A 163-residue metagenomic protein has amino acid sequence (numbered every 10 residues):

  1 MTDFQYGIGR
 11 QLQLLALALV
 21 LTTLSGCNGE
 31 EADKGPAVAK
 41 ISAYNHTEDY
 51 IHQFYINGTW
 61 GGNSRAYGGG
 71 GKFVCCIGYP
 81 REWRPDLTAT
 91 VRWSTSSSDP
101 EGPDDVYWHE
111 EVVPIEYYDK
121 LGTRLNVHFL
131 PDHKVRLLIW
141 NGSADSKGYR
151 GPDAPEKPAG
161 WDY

Functional and structural regions predicted by a protein language model:
T2-L15: Bacterial N-terminal signal peptides that target proteins for export
L17-L21: Hydrophobic helical h-region of N-terminal Sec-dependent signal peptides in bacterial secretory/periplasmic proteins
T22-G26: C-terminal motif of bacterial Sec signal peptides marking the signal peptidase cleavage site
N28-I41: Bacterial Sec signal peptide processing site at the extreme N-terminus
I41-D49: Structural motif
T47-E48, R81-T88, P103, Y117-K120: A short, structured loop/turn motif at beta-sheet edges
F54-D99: Tryptophan-paired
W93-Y163: Beta-strand-rich cores of mature extracytoplasmic or soluble domains
